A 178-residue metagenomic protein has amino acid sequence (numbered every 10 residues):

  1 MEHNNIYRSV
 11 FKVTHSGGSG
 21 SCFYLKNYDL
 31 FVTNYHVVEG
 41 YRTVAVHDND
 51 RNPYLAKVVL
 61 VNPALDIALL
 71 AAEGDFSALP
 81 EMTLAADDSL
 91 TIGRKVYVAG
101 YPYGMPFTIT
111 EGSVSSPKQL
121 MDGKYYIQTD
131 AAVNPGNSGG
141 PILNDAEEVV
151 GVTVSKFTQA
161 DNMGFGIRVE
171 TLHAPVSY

Functional and structural regions predicted by a protein language model:
M1-H3, A56, L65, S77-E81 (+3 more regions): C-terminal cap/linker of serine protease catalytic domains
Y7-R8, H15-G20, K26-G100, G104-T108 (+1 more regions): Conserved active-site neighborhood of the chymotrypsin/trypsin-like protease fold
G17, L60-N62, S115-K118, A146 (+1 more regions): A generic structural motif
F23, A132-T153: Catalytic nucleophile loop of clan PA
P80, I127-N134: Short pre-catalytic strand/loop immediately N-terminal to key active-site residues, enriched for Gly-Thr
I109-L120, F165-R168: Short, compositionally biased
S116-Q128, V176-Y178: Short peripheral tails and domain-boundary helices/loops at the edges of structured domains
